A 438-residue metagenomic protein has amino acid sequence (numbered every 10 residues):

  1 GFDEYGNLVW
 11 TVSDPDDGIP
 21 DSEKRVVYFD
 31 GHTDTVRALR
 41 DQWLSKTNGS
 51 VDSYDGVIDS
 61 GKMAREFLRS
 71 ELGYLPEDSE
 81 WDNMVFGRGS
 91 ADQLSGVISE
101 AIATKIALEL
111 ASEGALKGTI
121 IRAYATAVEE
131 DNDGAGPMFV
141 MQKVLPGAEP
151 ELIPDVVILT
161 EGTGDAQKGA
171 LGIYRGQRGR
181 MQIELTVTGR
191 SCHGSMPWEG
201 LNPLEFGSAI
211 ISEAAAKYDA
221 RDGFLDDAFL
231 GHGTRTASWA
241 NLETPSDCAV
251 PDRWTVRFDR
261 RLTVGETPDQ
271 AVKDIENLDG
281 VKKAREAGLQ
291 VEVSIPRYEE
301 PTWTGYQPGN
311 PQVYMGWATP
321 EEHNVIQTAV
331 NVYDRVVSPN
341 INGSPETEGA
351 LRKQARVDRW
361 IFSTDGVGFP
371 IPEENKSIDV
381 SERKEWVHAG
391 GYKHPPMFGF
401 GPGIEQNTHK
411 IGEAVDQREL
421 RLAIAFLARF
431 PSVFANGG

Functional and structural regions predicted by a protein language model:
G1-R88, E109-T119: Acidic/His- and Gly-rich active-site-bordering loop/insert found across diverse amide/peptide-bond hydrolases
I19-S22, R65-D78, A103-A123, G147-E151 (+5 more regions): Phosphate-handling active-site elements
V26-Y28, V85, I153-L159, Q182-E184 (+1 more regions): Short glycine-aspartate micro-motif
D30-H32, A125, I158-E161, T186-T188 (+1 more regions): Short beta-strand segments
R37, T163-Q167, R175, Q182-G438: Metal-dependent amide/peptide-bond hydrolase catalytic core, centered on the "pita-bread" metallohydrolase fold
E77-G176, G438: Acidic/histidine-rich catalytic neighborhood of metal-dependent amide-processing enzymes
